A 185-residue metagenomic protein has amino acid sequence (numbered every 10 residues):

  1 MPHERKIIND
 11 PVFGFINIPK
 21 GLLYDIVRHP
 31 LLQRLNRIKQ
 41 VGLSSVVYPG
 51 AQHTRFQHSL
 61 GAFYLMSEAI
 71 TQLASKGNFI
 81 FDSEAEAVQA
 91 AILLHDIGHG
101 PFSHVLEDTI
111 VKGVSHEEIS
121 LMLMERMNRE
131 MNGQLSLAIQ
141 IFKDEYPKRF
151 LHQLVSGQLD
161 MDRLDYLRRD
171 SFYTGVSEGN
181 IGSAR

Functional and structural regions predicted by a protein language model:
M1-K39, V46-A90, G98-R185: Sequence-structural signature of the catalytic-core scaffold of metal-dependent phosphohydrolases that act on
